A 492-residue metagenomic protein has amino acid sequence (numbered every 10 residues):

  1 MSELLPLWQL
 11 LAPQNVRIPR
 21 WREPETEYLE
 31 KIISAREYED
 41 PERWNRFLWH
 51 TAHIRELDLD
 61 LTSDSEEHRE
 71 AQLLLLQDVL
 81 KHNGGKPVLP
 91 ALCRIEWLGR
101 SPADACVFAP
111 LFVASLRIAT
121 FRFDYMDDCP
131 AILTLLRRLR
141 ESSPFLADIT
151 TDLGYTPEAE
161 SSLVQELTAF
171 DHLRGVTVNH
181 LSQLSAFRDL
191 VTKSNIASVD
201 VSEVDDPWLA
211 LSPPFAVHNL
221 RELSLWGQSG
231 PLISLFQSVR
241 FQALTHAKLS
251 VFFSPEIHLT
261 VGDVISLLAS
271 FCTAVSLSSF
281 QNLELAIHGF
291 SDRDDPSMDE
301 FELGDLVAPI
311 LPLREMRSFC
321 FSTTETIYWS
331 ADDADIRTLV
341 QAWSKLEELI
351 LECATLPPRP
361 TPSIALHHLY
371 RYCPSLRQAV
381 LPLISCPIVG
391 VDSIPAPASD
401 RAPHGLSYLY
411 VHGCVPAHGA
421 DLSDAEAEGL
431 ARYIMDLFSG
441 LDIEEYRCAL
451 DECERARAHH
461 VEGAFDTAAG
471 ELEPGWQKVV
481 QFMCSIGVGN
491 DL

Functional and structural regions predicted by a protein language model:
M1-L492: Leucine-rich repeat
